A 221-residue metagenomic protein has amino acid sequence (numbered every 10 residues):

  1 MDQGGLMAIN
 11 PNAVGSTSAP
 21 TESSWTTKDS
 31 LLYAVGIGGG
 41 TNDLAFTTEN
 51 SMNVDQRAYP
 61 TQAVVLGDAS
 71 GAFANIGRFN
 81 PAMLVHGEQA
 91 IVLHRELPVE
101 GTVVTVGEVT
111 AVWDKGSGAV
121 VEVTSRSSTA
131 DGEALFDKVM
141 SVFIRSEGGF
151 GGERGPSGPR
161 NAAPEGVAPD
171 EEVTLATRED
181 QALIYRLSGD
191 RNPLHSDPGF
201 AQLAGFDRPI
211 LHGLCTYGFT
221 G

Functional and structural regions predicted by a protein language model:
G4-T102: Hydrophobic, proline/glycine-rich low-complexity stretches
L6-A19, L66-D68, L84-E172: HotDog/MaoC-like acyl-thioester-processing domains
A8-S51, R160-T216: A contiguous, surface-exposed recognition patch within enzymatic or periplasmic domains that forms
I37, N42-A45, A58, G71-G77 (+12 more regions): Generic alpha-helix signal with a bias toward terminal, lower-confidence helices and secondary-structure junctions
T61-Q62, N80-P81, K138-M140, E172-Q181: Short, mixed-charge, low-aromatic patches
V65-G71, V142-E147, T177-L187: Phosphate-binding glycine-rich loops and adjacent basic patches that engage nucleotide phosphates, nucleic-acid
